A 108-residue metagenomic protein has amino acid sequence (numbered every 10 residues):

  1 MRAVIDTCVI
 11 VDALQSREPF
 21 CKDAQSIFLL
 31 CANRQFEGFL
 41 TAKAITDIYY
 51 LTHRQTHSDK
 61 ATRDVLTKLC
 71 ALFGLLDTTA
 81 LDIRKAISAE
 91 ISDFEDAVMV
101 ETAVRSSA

Functional and structural regions predicted by a protein language model:
M1-L40, R54-K60, D64: Short, well-structured N-terminal submotif of metal-dependent ribonuclease cores
D6, D47, D96: Acidic active-site catalytic centers that drive phospho-/nucleotidyl reactions and related ester hydrolyses
Q15, Y50, D96-M99: Low-complexity, compositionally biased segments
E18, Q25, I45-I83: Active-site-proximal, substrate-binding regions of enzyme catalytic domains and RNA-binding/basic surfaces
L30-C31, L69, S106: Hydrophobic helix-cap positions at the C-terminus of alpha-helices in RecA-like/P-loop ATPase nucleotide-binding cores
F73-A108: Active-site neighborhoods of divalent-metal-dependent phosphate/nucleic-acid chemistry enzymes
